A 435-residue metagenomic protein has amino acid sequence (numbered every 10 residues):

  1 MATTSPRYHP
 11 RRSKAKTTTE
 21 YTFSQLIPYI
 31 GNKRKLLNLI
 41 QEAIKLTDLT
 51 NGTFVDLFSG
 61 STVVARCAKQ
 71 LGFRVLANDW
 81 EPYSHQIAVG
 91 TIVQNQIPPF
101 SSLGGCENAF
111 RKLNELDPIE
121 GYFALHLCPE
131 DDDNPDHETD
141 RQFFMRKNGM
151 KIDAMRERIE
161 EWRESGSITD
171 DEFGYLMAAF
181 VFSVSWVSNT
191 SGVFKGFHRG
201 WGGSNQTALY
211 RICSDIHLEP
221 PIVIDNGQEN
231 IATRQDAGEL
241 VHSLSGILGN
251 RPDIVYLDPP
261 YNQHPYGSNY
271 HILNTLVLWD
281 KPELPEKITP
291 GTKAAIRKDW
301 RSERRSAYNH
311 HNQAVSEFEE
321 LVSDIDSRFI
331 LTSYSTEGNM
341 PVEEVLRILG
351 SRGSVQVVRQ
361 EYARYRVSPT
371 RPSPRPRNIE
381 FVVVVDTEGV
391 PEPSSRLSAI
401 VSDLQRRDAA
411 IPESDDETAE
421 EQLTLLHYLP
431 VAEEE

Functional and structural regions predicted by a protein language model:
A2-L57, V63-L71, H85-I87, Q94: S-adenosyl-L-methionine
T17, T22, L37, P135-Y270 (+2 more regions): SAM-dependent nucleic-acid methyltransferase catalytic core
I40, F54-A68, A77-P82, S183 (+2 more regions): Conserved proline-anchored active-site loop of SAM-dependent methyltransferases that bridges a beta-strand
A65-C67, Q86-G90, S243-G246, P265-I272 (+2 more regions): A short acidic (Asp/Glu
A88-I152: Conserved phosphoryl-transfer catalytic core
W300-R352, Q356: Conserved Class I SAM-dependent methyltransferase catalytic core
V342-L346, R352-A399: Class I S-adenosyl-L-methionine
I379, V384-V431: Flexible, glycine-/basic-rich loop-and-beta segments that form/coincide with the SAM-dependent methyltransferase
